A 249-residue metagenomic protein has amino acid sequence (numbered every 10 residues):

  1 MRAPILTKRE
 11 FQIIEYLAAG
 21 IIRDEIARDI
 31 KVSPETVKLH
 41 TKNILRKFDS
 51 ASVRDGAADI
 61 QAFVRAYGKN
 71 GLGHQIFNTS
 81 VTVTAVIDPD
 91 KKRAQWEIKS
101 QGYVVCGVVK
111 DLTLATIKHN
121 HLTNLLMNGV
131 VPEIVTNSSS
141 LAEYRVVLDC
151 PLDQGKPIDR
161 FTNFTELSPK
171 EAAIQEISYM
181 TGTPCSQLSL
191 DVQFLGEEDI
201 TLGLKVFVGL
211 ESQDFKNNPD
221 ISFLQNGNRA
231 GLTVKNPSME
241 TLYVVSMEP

Functional and structural regions predicted by a protein language model:
M1-L6: Short amphipathic alpha-helical boundary/capping segments
R9-E10: The N-cap/first-turn positions of alpha helices within or immediately adjacent to helix-turn-helix DNA-binding domains
L17-I21: Short helix-to-turn junction characteristic of helix-turn-helix DNA-binding domains, especially the helix
I22-D55: Recognition helix of helix-turn-helix DNA-binding domains
R46-L72: Basic, Lys/Arg-enriched C-terminal extension of HTH/homeodomain DNA-binding domains
G71-P249: Lumenal/extracellular ectodomains and adaptor appendage modules of the eukaryotic vesicle/secretory system
